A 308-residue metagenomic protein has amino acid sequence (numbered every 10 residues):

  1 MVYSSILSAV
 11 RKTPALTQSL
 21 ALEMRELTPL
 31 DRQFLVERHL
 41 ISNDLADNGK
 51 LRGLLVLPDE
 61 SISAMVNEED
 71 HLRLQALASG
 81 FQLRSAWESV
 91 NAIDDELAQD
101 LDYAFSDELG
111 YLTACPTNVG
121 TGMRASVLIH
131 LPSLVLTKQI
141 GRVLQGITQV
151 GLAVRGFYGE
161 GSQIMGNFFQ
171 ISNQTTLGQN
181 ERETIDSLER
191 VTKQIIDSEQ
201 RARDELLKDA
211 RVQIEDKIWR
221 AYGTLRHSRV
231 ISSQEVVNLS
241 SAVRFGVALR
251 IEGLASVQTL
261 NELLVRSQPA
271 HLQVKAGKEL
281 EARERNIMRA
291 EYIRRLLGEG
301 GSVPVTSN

Functional and structural regions predicted by a protein language model:
M1-E108, M123, T137, R142-L144 (+2 more regions): Long, Pro/Ser/Thr-rich low-complexity/intrinsically disordered regulatory tracts in eukaryotic proteins
G110-V127: Conserved phosphate/anionic-ligand binding catalytic regions in large, soluble enzymes, centered on
H130-S133: Structural signature of FAD isoalloxazine-binding scaffolds in flavoprotein oxidoreductases
